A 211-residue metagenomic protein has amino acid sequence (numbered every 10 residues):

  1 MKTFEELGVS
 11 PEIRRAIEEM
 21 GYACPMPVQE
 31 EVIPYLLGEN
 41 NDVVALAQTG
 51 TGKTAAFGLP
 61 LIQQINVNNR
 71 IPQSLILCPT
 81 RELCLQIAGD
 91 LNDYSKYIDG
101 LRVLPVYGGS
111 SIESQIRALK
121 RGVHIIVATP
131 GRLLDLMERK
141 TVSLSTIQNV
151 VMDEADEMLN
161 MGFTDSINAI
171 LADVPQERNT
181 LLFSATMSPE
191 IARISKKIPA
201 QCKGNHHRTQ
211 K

Functional and structural regions predicted by a protein language model:
M1-L46: Conserved pre-motif I regulatory segment
L7, L75, L104-V106, Q115 (+2 more regions): Interdomain coupling/hinge region of P-loop NTPase helicase/AAA+ cores
S10, T54, G58, C84 (+4 more regions): A general structural signal for well-ordered alpha-helical segments in protein cores
P11-E19, R70-E138, T146-N149, A192-K196 (+1 more regions): Conserved nucleic-acid-binding Ia/Ib motif block in the N-terminal RecA-like helicase ATPase lobe
A23, I62, N66, C84 (+5 more regions): Nucleotide phosphate-binding site architecture
I33-N41, T54-N69, L85-S95, L134 (+1 more regions): Walker A/P-loop NTP-binding motif
L37-G38, K120, P199: Hydrophobic/aromatic position at a conserved helix-loop-beta junction within ABC-family ATPase nucleotide-binding
A47-T51: The conserved Walker
